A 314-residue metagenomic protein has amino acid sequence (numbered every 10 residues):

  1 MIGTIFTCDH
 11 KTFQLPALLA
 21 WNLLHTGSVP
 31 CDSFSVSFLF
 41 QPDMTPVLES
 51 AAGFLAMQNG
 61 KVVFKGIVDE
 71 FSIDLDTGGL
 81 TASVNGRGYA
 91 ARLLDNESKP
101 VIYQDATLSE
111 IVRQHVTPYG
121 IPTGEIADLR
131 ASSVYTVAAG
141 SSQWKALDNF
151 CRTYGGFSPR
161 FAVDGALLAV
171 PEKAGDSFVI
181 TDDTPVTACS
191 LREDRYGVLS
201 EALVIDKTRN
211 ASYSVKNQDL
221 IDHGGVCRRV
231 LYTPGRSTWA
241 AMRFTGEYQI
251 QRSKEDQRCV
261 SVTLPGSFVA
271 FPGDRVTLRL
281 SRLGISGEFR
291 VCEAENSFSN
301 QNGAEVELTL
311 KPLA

Functional and structural regions predicted by a protein language model:
M1-I2, D148, V163, P171-Q301 (+1 more regions): Acidic, small/polar-enriched beta strand-loop surface segments
M1-L19: Polar/acidic, low-complexity leader/linker segments enriched in S/T/G and N/D
H10-T12, G60, L283: Residue-level signal for glycine
H25-P42, G79-A90, V204, D256-L264 (+2 more regions): Oligomerization/assembly interface segments of phage tail-like spikes and tubes
D32, F64, L80-A82, V163-A166 (+4 more regions): Envelope-exposed proteins and targeting segments
V36, G86, K99-T123, A138-A162 (+2 more regions): Amphipathic, non-transmembrane alpha-helical segments in extracytoplasmic/periplasmic proteins
L39-T123, A314: Surface-exposed cap/loop segments at beta↔alpha junctions
G79-T81, G88-A90, E125-V198: Short beta-strand-centered interaction patches in the first periplasmic/extracellular domains of large envelope
